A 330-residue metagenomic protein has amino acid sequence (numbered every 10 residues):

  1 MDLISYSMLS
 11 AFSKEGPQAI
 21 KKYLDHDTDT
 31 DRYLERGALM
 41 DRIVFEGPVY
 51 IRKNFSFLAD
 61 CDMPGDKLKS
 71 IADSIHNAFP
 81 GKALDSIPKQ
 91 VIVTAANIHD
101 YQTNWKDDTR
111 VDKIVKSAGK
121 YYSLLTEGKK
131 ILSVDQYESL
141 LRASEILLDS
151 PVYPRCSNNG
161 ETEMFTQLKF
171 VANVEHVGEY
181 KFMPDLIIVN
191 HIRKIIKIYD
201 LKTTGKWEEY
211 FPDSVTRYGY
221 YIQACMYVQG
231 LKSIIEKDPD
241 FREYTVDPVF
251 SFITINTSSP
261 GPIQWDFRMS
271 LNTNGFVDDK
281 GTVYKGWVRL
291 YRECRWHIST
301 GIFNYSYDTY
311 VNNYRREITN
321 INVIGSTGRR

Functional and structural regions predicted by a protein language model:
M1-K181: Metal-dependent nuclease catalytic cores that hydrolyze phosphodiester bonds in DNA/RNA, characterized by
M40, F55, T166, L186 (+2 more regions): Generic structural hydrophobic/aromatic packing signal, biased to beta-strands
V44-V49, I188, T203-K206, K232-E236: Hydrophobic/aromatic-lined pockets within catalytic cores
G81, P88, T216-Y221, M226-R330: Metal-dependent nuclease catalytic regions and adjoining charged, substrate-binding loops involved in nucleic-acid end
G119, G160-E161, V177, H191-K194 (+2 more regions): Intrinsic-disorder/low-complexity loop/linker signature
Y153-T162, I188-K197, K232-V246: Secondary-structure boundary elements
F165, F170-Y221: Non-catalytic protein-protein interaction segments used by genome-maintenance enzymes to assemble and couple activities
